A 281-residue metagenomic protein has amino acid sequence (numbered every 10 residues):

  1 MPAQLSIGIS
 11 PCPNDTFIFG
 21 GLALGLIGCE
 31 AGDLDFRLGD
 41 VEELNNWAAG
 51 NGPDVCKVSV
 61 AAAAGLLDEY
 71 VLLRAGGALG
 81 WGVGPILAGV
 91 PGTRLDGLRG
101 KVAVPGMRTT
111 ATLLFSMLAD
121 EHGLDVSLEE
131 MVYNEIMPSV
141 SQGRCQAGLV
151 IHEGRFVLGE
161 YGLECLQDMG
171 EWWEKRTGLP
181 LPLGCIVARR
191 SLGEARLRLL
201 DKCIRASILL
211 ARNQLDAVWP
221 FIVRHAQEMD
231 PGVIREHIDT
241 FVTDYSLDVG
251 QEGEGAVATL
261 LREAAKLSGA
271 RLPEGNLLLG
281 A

Functional and structural regions predicted by a protein language model:
P2-L24, L38, P85-A147, I151-F156 (+1 more regions): Bilobed "Venus flytrap"/periplasmic-binding protein-like clamshell domains and structurally analogous long
L5-S6, E69-A78, G100-V102: A structural signal for short loop-to-beta-strand junctions that line the ligand-binding cleft of periplasmic/secreted
N14-I18, L26-S59: Extracytoplasmic small-molecule ligand-binding "clamshell" domains of the periplasmic binding protein/Venus flytrap
D40-E42, N51-A64, V132, V150-F156: Beta->alpha turn/N-cap motifs
L72-R94, E174-S191: Hydrophobic/proline-rich hinge and linker segments of small-molecule sensing/allosteric domains, predominantly
V132-V223: Pocket-lining segment of extracytoplasmic ligand-binding domains
G193-E263: Secondary-structure end/capping motifs
E263-A281: Conserved C-terminal helix/tail region of periplasmic/extracytoplasmic solute-binding proteins
